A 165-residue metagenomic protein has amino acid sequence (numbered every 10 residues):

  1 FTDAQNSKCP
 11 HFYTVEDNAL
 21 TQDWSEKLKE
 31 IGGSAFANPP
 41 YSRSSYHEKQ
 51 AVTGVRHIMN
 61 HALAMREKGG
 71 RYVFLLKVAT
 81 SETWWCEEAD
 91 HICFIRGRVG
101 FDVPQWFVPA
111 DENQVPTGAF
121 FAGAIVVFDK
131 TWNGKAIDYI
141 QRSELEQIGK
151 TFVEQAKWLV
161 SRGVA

Functional and structural regions predicted by a protein language model:
F1-A165: Class I S-adenosyl-L-methionine-dependent methyltransferase catalytic core
